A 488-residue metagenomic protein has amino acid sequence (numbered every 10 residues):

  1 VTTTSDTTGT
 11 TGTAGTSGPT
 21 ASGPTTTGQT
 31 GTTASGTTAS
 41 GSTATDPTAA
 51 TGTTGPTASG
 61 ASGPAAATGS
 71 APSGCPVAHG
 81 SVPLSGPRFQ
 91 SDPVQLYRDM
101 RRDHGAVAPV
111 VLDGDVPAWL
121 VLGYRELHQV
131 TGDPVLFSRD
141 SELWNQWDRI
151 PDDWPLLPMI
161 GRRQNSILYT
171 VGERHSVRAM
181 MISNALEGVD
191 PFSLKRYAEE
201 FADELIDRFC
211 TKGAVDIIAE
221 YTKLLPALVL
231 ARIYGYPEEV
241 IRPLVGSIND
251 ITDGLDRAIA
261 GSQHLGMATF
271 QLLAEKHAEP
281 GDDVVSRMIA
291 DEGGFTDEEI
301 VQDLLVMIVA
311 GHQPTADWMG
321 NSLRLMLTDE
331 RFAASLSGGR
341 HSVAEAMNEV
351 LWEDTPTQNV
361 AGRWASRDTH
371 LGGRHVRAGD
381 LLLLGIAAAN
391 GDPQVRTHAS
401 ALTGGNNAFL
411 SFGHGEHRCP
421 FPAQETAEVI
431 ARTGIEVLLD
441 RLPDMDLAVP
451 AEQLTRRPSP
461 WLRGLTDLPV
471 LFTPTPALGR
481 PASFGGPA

Functional and structural regions predicted by a protein language model:
V1-G36: Long, compositionally biased low-complexity repeat segments characteristic of intrinsically disordered regions
T2-T8, T20, T38, T43 (+1 more regions): Cytochrome P450
